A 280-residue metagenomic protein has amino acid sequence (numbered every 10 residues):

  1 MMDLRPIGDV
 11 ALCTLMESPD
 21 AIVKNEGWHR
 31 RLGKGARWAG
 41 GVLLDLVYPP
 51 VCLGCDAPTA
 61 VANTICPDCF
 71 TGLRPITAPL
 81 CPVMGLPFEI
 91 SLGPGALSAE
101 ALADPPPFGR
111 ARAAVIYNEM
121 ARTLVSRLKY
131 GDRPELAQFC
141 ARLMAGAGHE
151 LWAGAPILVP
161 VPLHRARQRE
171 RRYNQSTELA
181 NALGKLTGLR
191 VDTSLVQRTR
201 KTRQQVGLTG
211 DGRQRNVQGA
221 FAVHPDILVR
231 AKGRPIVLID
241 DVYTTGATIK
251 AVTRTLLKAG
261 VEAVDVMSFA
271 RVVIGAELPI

Functional and structural regions predicted by a protein language model:
M1-D240, T244-I280: Glycine-rich phosphate/pyrophosphate-handling loop used in enzymes and phosphotransfer proteins
